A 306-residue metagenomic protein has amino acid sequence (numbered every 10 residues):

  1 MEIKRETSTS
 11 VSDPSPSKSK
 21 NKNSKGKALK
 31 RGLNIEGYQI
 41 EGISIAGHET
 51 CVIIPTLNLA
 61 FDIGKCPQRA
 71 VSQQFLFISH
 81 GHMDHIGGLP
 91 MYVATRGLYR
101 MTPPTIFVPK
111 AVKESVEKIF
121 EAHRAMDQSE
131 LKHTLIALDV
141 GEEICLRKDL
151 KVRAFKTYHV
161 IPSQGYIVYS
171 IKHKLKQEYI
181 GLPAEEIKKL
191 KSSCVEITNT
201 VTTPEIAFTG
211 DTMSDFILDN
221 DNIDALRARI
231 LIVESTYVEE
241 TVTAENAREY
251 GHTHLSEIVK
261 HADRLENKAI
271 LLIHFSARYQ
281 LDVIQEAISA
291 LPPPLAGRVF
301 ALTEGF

Functional and structural regions predicted by a protein language model:
E2-Q74, G165-V168, K174, T198-T209 (+1 more regions): Conserved beta-strand hairpin/beta-sheet module of binuclear metal-dependent hydrolase folds, prominently
I45, E49-I53, Q74-H82, T203-F208 (+1 more regions): Acidic/glycine-enriched edge-of-secondary-structure segments
I45, R147-L226, I230-S235, E240: Active-site-proximal loop/helix segment associated with metal-binding centers of metalloenzymes
F61-G64, Q73-D84, P109, A207-T212 (+3 more regions): Active-site neighborhood of phospho(di)ester-bond hydrolases with catalytic His/Asp-centered motifs
D62-V108, A137: Active-site metal-binding motif and surrounding structural segment of the metallo-beta-lactamase
G88-T95, E121, Q280-S289: Metal-dependent catalytic neighborhoods of phosphoester/phosphodiester hydrolases
T102-P104, V112-A137, R278: Active-site neighborhood of divalent metal-dependent phosphoester bond hydrolases
E130, T134-E142, F216-F306: Binuclear metal-ion centers of metallo-dependent hydrolases, dominated by the metallo-beta-lactamase
